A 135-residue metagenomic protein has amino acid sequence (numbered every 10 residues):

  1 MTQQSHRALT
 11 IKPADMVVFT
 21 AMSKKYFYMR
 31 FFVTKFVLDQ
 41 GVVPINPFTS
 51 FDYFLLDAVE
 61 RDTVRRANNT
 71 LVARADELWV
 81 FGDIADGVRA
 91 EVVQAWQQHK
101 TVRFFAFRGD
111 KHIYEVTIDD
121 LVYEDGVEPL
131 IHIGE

Functional and structural regions predicted by a protein language model:
M1-E135: Conserved catalytic or regulatory cores that recognize and/or transform ribose-phosphate-containing ligands
